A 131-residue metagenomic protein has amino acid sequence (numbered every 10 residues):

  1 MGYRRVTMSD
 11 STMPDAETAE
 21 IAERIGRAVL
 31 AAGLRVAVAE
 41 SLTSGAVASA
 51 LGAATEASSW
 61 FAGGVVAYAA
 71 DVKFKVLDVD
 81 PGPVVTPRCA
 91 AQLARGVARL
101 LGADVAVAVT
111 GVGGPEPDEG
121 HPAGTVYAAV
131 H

Functional and structural regions predicted by a protein language model:
G2-H131: Short alpha-helical segments enriched in small residues
